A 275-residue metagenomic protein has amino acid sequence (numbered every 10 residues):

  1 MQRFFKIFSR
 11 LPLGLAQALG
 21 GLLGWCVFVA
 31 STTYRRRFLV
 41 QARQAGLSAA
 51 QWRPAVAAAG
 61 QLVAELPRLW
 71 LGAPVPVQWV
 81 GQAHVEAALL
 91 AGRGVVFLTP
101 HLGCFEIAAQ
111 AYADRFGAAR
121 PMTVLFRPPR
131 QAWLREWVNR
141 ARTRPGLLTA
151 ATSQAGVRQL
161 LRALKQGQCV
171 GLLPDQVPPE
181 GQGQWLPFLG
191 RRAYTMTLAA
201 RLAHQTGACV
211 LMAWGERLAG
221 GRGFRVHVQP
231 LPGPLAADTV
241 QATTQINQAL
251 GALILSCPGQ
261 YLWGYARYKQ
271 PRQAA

Functional and structural regions predicted by a protein language model:
M1-T99, C104, E136-R140, R144: Membrane-anchoring hydrophobic helices of lipid-metabolizing enzymes
A16-G20, E65, R115-A119, V138-R140 (+2 more regions): A short alpha-helix capping/helix-coil boundary motif
A30, A45-A57, L89, D114 (+1 more regions): Non-catalytic C-terminal accessory region of glycerolipid acyltransferases and related lyso-lipid remodeling enzymes
R35-R37, Q131-A132, R192-M196: Active-site metal-coordination segments of metallo-dependent hydrolases
V40, Q110, E136, R140 (+2 more regions): Surface-exposed charge patches
L71-V77, G146-T152, F188-G190, T239: Short, flexible loop segments at the rims of nucleotide/cofactor-binding pockets, characterized by
V80-Q82, L125-R127, A150-Q154, Q229-L231 (+1 more regions): Conserved beta-strand termini and adjacent loop/short-helix elements that scaffold enzyme active sites in alpha/beta
R93-T152, E180-P187: Catalytic core of membrane glycerolipid acyltransferases/transacylases, capturing the structured, soluble-facing
